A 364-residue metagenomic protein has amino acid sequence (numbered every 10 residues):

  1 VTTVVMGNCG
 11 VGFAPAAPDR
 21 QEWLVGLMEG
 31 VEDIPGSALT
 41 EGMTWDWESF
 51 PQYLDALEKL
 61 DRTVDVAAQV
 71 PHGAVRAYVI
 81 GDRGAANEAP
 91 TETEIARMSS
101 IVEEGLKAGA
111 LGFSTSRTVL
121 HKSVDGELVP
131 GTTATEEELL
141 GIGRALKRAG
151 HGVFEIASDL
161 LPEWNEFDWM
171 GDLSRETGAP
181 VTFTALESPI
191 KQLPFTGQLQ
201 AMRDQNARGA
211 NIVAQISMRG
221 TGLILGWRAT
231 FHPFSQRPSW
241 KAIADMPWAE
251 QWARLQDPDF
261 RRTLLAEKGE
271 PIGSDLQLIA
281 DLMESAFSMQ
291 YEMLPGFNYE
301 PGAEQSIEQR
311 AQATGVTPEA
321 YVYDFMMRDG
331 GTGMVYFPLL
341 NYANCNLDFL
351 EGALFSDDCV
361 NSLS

Functional and structural regions predicted by a protein language model:
V1-G112: Divalent-metal coordination cores built from histidine and acidic residues
T2-V4, V64-A68, L111-G112, G152-V153 (+4 more regions): Structural motif
V31-P35, L54-D61, V102, L106 (+11 more regions): Structural signal for hydrophobic packing residues in well-ordered secondary-structure cores of soluble enzyme domains
L39-M43, E88-E92, L128-T133, I156-E163 (+7 more regions): Hydrophobic alpha-helical scaffolding
T44-E48, Q52, D61, A89 (+9 more regions): Conserved active-site and cofactor/substrate-binding residues in soluble primary-metabolism enzymes
N87-E92, V102-L106, A110-Q236: Functional cores that coordinate and move charged inorganic groups
Q205, G209, V213-C345, S356-D358: Hard-cation-handling environments
L347-S364: Substrate-recognition/cap regions that form aromatic- and gly/pro-loop-enriched pockets for small-molecule ligands
